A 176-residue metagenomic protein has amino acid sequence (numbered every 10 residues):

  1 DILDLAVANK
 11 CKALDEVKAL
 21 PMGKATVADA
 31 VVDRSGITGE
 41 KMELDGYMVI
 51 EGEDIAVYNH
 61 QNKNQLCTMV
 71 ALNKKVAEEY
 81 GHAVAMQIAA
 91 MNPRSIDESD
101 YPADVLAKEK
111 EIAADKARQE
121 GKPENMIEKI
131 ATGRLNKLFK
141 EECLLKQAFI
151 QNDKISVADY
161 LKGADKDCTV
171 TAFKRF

Functional and structural regions predicted by a protein language model:
D1-F176: N-terminal assembly/interaction segments in proteins that build large macromolecular machines
